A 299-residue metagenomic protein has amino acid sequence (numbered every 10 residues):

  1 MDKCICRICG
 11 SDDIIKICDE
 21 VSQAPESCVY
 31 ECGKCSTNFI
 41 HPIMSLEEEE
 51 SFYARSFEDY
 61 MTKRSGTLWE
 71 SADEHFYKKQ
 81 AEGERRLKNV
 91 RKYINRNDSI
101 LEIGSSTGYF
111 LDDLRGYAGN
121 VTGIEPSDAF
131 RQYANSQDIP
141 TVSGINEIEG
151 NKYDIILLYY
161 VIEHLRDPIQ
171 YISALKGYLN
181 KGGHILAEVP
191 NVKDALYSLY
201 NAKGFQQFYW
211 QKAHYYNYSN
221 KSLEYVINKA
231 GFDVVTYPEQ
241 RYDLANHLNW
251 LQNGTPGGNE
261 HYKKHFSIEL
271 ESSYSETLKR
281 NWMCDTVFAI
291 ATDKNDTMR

Functional and structural regions predicted by a protein language model:
M1-Y159, P168-A174, P238-Q240, Q252-F266 (+2 more regions): Conserved N-terminal segment of class I S-adenosyl-L-methionine
D98, G182-G183: Surface-exposed loop/turn positions
Y160, H164, H214: Histidine-centered divalent metal-coordination motifs
H164-D167, S219: Acidic/polar helix N-cap motif
L165-R166, L179-K181: Helix-to-beta-strand junctions that scaffold the AdoMet/dcAdoMet cofactor pocket in Class I SAM-dependent enzymes
A187-Y216, K221-I227, N249-G254: Short, glycine-/aromatic-enriched active-site segment of Class I SAM-dependent methyltransferases
Y216-N217, P238-Y242: Conserved acidic-Pro-Pro-aromatic motif
